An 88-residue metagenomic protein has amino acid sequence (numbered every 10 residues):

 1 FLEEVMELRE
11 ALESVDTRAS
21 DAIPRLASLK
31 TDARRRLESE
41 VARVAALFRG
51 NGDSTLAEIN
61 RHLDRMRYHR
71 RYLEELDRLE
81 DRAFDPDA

Functional and structural regions predicted by a protein language model:
F1-A88: C-terminal accessory/regulatory regions appended to core domains
